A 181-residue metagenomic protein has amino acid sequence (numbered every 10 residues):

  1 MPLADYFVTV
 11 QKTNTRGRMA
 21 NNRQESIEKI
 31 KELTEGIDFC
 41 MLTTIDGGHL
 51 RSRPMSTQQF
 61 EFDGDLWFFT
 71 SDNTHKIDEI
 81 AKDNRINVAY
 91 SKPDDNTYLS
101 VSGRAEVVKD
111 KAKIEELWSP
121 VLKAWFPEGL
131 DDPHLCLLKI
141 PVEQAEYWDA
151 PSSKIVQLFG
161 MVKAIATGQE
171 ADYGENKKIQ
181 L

Functional and structural regions predicted by a protein language model:
P2-R18, L135-L181: C-terminal edge-of-domain segments
N14-M41: Active-site-proximal "nucleotidyltransferase
E32-G47, I86-Y90: A short, Trp-centered hydrophobic/proline-enriched beta-strand micro-motif
G48-T57: A positional/architectural concept
T57-F60, K92-D94: Short, charge-patterned binding micro-sites
F62-W67: Short active-site oxyanion
T70: Ligand/cofactor pocket segment of small-molecule handling proteins
E79-V142: Short, structured beta-strand-loop surface elements
